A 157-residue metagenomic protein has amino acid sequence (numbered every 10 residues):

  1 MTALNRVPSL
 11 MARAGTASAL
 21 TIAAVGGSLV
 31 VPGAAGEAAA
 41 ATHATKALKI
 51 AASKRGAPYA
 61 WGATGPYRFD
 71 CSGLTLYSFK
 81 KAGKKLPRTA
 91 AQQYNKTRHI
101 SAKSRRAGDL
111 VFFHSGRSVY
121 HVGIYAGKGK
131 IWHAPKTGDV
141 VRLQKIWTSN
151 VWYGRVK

Functional and structural regions predicted by a protein language model:
T2-L10, T16, L29-T42, Y120 (+1 more regions): Aromatic- and glycine-rich peptidoglycan recognition patches
S18-S28: Bacterial N-terminal signal peptides
H43-G56: Extracytoplasmic low-complexity, Pro/Thr/Ser/Ala/Gly-rich segments that lie immediately after a secretion/anchoring
A57-A107: Catalytic cysteine-centered active-site loop
